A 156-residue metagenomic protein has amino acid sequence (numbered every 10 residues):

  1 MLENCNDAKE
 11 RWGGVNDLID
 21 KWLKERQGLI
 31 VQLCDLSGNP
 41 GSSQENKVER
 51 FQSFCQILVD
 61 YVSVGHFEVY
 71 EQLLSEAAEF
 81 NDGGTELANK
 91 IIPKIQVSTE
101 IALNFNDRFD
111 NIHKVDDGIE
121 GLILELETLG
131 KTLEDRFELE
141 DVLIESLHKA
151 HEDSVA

Functional and structural regions predicted by a protein language model:
M1-E134, E138-A156: Small-residue-biased structural context
